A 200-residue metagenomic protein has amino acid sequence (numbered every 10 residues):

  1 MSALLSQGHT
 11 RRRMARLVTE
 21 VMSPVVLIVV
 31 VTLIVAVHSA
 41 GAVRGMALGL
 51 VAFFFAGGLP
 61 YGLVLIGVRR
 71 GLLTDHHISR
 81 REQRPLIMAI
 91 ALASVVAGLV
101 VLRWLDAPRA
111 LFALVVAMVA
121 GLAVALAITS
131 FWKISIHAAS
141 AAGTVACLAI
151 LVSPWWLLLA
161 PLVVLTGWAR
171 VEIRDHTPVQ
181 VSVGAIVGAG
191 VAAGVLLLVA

Functional and structural regions predicted by a protein language model:
M1-A15: Short, Lys/Arg-rich, polar N-terminal cytosolic tail immediately upstream of the first transmembrane signal-anchor
A15, T74-A91: Juxtamembrane helix-capping/reentrant segments at transmembrane boundaries
V18-H38: The first (N-terminal) embedded transmembrane alpha-helix
L27-V29, A89-V100, A139-A142, V187-G188: Core segments of transmembrane alpha-helices that mediate helix-helix packing or line hydrophobic substrate/ligand
V35-A47: Short, hydrophobic transmembrane alpha-helix segments
R44-L59, A117, C147: Alpha-helical transmembrane segments
I66-L73, L99-F112: Transmembrane alpha-helix boundary signature
P108-A200: Membrane-embedded catalytic cores of phosphoryl/pyrophosphoryl-handling enzymes
